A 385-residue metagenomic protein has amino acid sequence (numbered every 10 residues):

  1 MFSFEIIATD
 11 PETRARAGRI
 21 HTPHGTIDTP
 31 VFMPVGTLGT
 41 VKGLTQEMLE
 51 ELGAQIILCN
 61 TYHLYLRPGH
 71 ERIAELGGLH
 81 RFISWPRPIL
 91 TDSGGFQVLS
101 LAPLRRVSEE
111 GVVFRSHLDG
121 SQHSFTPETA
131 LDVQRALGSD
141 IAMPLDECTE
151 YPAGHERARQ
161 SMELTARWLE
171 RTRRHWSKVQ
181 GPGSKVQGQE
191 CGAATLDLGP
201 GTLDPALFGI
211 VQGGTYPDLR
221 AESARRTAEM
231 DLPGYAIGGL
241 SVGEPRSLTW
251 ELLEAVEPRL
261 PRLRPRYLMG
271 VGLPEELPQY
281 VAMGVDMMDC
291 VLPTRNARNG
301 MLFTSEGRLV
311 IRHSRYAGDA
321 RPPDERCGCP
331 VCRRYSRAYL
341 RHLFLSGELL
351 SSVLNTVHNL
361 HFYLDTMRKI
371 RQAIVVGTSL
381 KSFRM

Functional and structural regions predicted by a protein language model:
M1-R19, I27-V31, G43, D146-P152 (+1 more regions): C-terminal extensions of enzymes
M1-W176, S314-A317: Non-catalytic, usually N-terminal nucleic-acid engagement modules in DNA/RNA processing proteins
G25, I57, D92, Q134 (+5 more regions): Conserved, mostly hydrophobic/aromatic
T29, A54-Q55, W85-I89, G138-I141 (+4 more regions): Short, well-ordered coil/turn segments that N-cap beta-strands
H70-L76, A297-I311, L364-M367, T378: C-terminal helical cap(s) of enzyme catalytic domains, especially alpha/beta-barrels
T129, V133-I141, R171-S177, L203-L207 (+3 more regions): A structural motif corresponding to the C-terminal end of an alpha-helix and its immediate exit/capping segment
A166, A206-F208, Q212-P323: Glycine-rich phosphate/ribose-binding loops and adjacent secondary-structure elements that form binding surfaces
R174-P205: Intrinsic disorder/low-complexity segments
